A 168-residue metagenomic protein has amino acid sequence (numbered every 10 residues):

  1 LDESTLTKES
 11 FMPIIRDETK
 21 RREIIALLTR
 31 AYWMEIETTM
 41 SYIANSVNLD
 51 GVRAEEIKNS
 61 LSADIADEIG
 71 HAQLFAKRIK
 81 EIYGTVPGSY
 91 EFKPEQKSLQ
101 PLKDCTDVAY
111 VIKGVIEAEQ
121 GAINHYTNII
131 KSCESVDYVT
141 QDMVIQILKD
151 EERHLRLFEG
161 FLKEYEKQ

Functional and structural regions predicted by a protein language model:
L1-Q168: Iron-associated oxidoreductase/ferritin-like identity signal
